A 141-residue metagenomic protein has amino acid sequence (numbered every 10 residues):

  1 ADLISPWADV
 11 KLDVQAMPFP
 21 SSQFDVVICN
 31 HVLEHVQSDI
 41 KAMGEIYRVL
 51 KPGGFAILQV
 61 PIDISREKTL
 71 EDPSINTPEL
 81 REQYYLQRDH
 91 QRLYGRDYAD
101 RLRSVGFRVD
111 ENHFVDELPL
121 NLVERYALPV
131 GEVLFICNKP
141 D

Functional and structural regions predicted by a protein language model:
A1-A16: Class I SAM-dependent methyltransferase SAM/SAH-binding core
L3-I4, V32, P61-D63: Histidine- and/or cysteine-centered catalytic micro-motif in compact active-site loops
A8, F19, S65-E67: Conserved protein kinase catalytic core
L12-V27: A short acidic, Gly/Pro-enriched loop at the edge of an enzyme's catalytic core that lines a small-molecule cofactor
V14, C29-V32, D89: Short, flexible active-site loop motifs that bind/organize anionic cofactors or intermediates
D25-Q37: A short SAM/SAH-binding and catalytic strip from SAM-dependent methyltransferases
Q37-Y47, K51-D141: S-adenosyl-L-methionine-dependent methyltransferase catalytic module, highlighting the catalytic core
